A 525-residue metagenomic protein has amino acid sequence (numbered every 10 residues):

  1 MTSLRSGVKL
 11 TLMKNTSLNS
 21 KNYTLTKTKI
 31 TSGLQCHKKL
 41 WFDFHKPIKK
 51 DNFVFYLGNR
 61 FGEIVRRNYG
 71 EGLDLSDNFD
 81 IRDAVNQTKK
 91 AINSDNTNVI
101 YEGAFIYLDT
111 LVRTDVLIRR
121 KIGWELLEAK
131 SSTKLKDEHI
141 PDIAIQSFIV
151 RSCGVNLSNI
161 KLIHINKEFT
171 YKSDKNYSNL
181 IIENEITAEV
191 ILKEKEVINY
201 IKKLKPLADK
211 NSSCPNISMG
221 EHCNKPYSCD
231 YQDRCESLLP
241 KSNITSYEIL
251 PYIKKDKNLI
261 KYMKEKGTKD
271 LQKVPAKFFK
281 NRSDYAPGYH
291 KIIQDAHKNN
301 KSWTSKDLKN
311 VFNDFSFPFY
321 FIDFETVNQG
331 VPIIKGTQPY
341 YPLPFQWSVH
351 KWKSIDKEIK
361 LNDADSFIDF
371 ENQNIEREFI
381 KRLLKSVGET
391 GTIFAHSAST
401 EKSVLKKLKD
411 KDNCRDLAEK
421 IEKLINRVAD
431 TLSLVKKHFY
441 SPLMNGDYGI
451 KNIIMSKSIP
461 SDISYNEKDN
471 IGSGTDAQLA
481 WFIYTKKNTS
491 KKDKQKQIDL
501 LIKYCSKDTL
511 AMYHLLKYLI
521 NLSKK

Functional and structural regions predicted by a protein language model:
S6-I122, K257-Y289, I293-K298: Metal-dependent nuclease catalytic cores that hydrolyze phosphodiester bonds in DNA/RNA, characterized by
C36, V112-T133, F148, D323-T326: Conserved catalytic cores of phosphodiester-cleaving nucleases, focusing on short active-site segments
F42, L238-P240, Q329-P332, V404: Short helix/loop capping segments that flank catalytic or ligand/cofactor-binding pockets
T97-Y107, L111-D115, L126-A129, E138-K205 (+1 more regions): Conserved DEDDh/DEDDy metal-dependent 3′-5′ exonuclease domain
N98, F105, T304-E389: Conserved RNase H-like, two-metal-ion catalytic cores of nucleic-acid enzymes
S173-I244, K257, Y262-K266, I453 (+1 more regions): Acidic, Mg2+-coordinating catalytic module of metal-dependent nucleases/exonucleases that use a two-metal-ion mechanism
Q232, L238-V311, L515, S523-K524: Conserved "right-hand" nucleotidyltransferase catalytic core of DNA-directed polymerases
